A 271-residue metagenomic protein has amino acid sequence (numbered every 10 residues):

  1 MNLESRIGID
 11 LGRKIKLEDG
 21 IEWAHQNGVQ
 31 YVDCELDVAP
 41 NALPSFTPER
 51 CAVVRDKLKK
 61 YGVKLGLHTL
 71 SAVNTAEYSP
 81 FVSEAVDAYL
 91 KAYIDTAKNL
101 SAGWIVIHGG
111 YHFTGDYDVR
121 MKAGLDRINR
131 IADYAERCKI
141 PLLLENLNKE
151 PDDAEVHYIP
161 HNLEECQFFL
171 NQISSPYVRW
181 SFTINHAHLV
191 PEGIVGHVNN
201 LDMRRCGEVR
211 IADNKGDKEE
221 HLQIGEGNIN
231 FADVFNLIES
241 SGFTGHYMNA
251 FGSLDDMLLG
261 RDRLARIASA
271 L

Functional and structural regions predicted by a protein language model:
M1-A102, S175, A265-L271: N-terminal pre-domain/capping segments
M1-R6, K14, E18-G28, D87 (+2 more regions): Histidine-acidic metal/acid-base catalytic patches
G8-D10, A42-L43, F81-V82, V119-R120 (+3 more regions): A generic structural signal for short
R13-I15, L36-V38, S71-V73, G109-F113 (+4 more regions): Active-site-proximal loop/turn and secondary-structure-junction residues that shape catalytic pockets, frequently
I15, D19, K57-V63, A76-R179 (+1 more regions): Active-site acidic/histidine proton-transfer and metal-coordination neighborhood in alpha/beta enzyme cores
D33, G66, V106, L143 (+2 more regions): Conserved beta-strand positions in the central sheet of alpha/beta enzyme cores
L43-P44, E77, D116-Y117, A154 (+2 more regions): Short Asp/Glu-rich motifs
P48-Y61, R127-Y134, H197, D233-L237: Catalytic-core regions built around general acid/base machinery
